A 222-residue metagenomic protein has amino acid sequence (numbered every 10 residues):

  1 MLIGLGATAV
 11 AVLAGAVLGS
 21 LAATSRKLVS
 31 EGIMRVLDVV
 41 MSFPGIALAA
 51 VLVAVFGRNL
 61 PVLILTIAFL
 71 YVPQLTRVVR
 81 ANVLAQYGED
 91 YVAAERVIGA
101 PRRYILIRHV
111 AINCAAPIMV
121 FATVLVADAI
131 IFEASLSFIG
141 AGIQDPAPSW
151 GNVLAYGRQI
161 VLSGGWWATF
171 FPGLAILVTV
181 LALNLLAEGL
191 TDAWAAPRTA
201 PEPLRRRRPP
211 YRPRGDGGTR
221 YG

Functional and structural regions predicted by a protein language model:
M1-A14, R103-S135, L183: Transmembrane alpha-helices
L2, L28-E31, P44, L60-P61 (+3 more regions): Residues that define the loop-to-transmembrane-helix transition and helix capping in multi-pass membrane transporters
V10-G15, A23-E89, P117: Generic hydrophobic transmembrane alpha-helix motif, especially the helices
S20, A49-A54, L63, I67 (+4 more regions): Transmembrane alpha-helix boundary and packing residues in multipass membrane permease domains and related
S25, A94-Y104, R108-N113, L154: Short helix-to-coil transition segments within interhelical loops that connect adjacent transmembrane helices
E31-M41, A81, A93-V97, N152-Q159 (+2 more regions): Short amphipathic alpha-helical coupling elements at transmembrane boundaries
M41, L52-F56, N82-V83, L125 (+2 more regions): Glycine-rich helix-loop "coupling/hinge" segments at transmembrane-helix boundaries in multipass transporters
L60, I67-L70, A116, A122-V124 (+1 more regions): C-terminal transmembrane helix and the adjacent membrane-cytosol boundary/short C-terminal tail of inner/organellar
